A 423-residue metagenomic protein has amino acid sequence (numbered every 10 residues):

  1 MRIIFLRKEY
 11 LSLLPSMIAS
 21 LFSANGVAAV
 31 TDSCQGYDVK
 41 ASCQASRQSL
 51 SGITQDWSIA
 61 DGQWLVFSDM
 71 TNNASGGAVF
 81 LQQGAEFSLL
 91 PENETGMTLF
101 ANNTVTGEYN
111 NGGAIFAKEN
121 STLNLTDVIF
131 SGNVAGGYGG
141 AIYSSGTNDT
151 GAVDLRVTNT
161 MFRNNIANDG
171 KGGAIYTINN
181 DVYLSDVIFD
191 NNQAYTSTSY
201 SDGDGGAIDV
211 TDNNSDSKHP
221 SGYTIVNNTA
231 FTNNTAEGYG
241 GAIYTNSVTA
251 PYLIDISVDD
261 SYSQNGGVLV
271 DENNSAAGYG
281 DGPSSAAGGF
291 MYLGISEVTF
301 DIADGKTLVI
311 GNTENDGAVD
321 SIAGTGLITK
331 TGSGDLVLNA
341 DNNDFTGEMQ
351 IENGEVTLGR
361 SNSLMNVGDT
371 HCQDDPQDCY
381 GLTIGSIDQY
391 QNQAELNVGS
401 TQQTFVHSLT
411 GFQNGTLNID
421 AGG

Functional and structural regions predicted by a protein language model:
M1-V27: Gram-negative bacterial Sec-dependent N-terminal signal peptides
R2-I3, M17, G52, L253 (+1 more regions): Generic short N-terminal amphipathic or hydrophobic helices
A28-N103, L125, S296-L308, E314-N315 (+2 more regions): N-terminal segments that cap or nucleate solenoid repeat domains
S33, S58-T71, E86-T104, T122-V134 (+9 more regions): Right-handed parallel beta-helix
K40-Q63, D69-N72, G84-S88, E92-G96 (+10 more regions): Exposed regions on extracellular, virion, or secretory-pathway luminal proteins
Q44-A60, G77-Q82, G113-E119, G140-T147 (+12 more regions): Glycine-rich beta-solenoid repeat tracts in large extracellular/virion proteins
G62, A74, G84-A85, N110 (+18 more regions): Parallel beta-helix/beta-solenoid
N73, V134-G136, D149, I166-K171 (+8 more regions): Surface-exposed loop/turn positions within long extracellular repeat scaffolds, especially the passenger domains
